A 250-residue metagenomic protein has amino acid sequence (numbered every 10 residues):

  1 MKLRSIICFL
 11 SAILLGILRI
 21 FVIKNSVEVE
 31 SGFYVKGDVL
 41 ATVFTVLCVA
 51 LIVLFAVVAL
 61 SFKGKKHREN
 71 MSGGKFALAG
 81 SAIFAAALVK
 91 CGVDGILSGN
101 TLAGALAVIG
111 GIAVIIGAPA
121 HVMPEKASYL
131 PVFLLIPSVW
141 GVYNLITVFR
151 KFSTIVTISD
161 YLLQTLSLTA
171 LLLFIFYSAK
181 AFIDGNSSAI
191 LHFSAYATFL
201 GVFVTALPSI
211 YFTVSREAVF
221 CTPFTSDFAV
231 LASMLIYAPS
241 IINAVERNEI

Functional and structural regions predicted by a protein language model:
M1-T101, I242: N-terminal topogenic module of multi-pass integral membrane proteins
S11-L18, K75-C91, G104-G117, P131-V148 (+2 more regions): Alpha-helical transmembrane segments of multi-pass integral membrane proteins
A12-I23, V46, Q164-I250: C-terminal transmembrane-bundle signature of multipass membrane proteins, characterized by strong activation on
I20-S31, V89-L97, L145-V156, A206-E217: Juxtamembrane "helix-exit" motif on the non-cytosolic side of transmembrane helices
V35-V53, F76-G80, A87-C91, G99-I115 (+2 more regions): Alpha-helical transmembrane segments of polytopic membrane proteins
A50-H67, A113-H121, L172-K180: Canonical alpha-helical transmembrane segments
K63-G73, A120-P131, K180-I190: Membrane-interface helix-boundary motifs at transmembrane edges
K66-N70, D94-G99, M123-Y129, K151-I158: Short juxtamembrane and helix-loop transition motifs at transmembrane-helix boundaries in membrane proteins
